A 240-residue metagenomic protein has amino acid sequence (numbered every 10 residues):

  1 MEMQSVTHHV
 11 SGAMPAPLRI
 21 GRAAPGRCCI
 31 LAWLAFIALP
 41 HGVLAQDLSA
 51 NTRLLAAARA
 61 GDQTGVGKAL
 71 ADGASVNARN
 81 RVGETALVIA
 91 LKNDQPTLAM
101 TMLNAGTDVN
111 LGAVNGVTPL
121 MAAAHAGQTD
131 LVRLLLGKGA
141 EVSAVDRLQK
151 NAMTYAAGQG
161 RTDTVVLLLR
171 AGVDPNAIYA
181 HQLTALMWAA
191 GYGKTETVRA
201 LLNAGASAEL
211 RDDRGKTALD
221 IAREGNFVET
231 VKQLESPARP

Functional and structural regions predicted by a protein language model:
E2-V6, L44-R53, A171, N203-S207 (+2 more regions): Ankyrin-repeat-protein effector appendages
C29-P40: Bacterial N-terminal signal peptides
Q46-T85, I89: N-terminal segments that cap or nucleate solenoid repeat domains
A56-G61, I89-Q95, A122-Q128, Y155-R161 (+2 more regions): Ankyrin repeat A-helix N-terminal signature
D62-L70, Q95-L103, Q128-L136, R161-L169 (+2 more regions): Ankyrin repeat structural motif
